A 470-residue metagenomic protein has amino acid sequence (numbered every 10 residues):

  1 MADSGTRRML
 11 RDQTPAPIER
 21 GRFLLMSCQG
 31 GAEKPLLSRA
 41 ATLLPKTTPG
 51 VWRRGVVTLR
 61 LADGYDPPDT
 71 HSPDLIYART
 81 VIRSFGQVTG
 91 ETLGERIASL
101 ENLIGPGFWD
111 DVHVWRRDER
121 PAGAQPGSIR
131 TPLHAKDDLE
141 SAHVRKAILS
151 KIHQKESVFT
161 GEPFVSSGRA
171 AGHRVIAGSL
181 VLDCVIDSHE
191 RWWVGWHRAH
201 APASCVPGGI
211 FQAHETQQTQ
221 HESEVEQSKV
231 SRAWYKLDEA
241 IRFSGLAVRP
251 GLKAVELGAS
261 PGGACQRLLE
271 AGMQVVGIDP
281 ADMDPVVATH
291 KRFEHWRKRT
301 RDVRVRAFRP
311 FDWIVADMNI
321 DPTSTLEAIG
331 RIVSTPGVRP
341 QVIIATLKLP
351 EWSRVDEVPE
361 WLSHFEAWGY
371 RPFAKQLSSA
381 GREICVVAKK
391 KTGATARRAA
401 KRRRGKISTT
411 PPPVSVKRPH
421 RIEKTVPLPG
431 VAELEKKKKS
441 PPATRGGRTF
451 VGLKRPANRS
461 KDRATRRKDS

Functional and structural regions predicted by a protein language model:
A2-S470: SAM-dependent transferase fold signal centered on methyltransferase-like domains, encompassing both Class I
